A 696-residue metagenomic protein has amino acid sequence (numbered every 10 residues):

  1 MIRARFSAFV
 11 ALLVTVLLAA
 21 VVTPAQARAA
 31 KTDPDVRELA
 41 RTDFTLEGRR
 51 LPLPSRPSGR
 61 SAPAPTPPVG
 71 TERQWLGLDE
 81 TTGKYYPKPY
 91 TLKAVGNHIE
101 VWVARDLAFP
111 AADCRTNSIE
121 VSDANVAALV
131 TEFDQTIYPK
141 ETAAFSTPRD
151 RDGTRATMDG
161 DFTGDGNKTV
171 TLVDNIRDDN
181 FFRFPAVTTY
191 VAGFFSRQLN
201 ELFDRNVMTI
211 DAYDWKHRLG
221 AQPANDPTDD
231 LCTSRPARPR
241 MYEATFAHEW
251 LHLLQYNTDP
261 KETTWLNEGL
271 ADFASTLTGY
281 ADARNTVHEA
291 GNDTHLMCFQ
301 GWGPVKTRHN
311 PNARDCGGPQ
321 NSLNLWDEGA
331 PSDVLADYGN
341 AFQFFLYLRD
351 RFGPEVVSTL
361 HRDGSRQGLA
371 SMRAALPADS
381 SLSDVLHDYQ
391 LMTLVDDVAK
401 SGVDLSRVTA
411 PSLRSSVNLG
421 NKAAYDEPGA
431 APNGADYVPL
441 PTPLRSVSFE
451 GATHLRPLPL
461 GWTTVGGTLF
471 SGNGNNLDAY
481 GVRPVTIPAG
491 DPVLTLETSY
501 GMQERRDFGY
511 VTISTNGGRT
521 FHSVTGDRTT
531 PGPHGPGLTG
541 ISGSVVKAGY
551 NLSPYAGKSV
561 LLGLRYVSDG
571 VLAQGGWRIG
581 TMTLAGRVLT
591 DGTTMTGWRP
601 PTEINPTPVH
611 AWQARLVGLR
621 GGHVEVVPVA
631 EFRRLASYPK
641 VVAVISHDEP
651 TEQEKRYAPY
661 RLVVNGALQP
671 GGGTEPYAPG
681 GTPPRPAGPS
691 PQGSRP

Functional and structural regions predicted by a protein language model:
I2-A29: Secretory targeting and sorting signals
R28-A30, R366-P484, V493, E497-T512 (+3 more regions): Beta/coil-rich, acidic/histidine-enriched accessory regions frequently appended to metallopeptidases
R28-F162: N-terminal module-boundary/linker segments of secreted carbohydrate-active enzymes
I99-T263, L270, A274, Y280-R284 (+2 more regions): Juxtacatalytic substrate-recognition/specificity segment
V126-A128, W326-L335, L346, S358-H361 (+2 more regions): Active-site rim elements
R240, D259-A341, R351, G364-T393: Acidic/His/Gly-enriched intrinsically disordered linker/tail segments that often contain short helix/coil "MoRF-like"
R519-Y555: Extracellular carbohydrate recognition and processing domains and analogous Trp-centered ligand-binding platforms
V545-Q574: Terminal, low-complexity interaction segments
